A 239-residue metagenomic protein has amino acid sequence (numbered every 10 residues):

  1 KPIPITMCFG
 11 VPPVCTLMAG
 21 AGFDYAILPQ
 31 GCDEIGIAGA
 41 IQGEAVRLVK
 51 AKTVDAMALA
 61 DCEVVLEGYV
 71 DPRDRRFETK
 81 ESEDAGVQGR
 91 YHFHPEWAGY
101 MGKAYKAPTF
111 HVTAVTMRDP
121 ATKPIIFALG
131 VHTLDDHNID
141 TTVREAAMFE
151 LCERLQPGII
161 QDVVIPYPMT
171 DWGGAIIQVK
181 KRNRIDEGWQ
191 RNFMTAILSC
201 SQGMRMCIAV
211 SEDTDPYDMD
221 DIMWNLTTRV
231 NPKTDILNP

Functional and structural regions predicted by a protein language model:
K1-C8: Internal mixed beta-strand/loop scaffold within catalytic domains of large alpha/beta enzymes
G10-P239: Charged, compositionally biased interaction regions
